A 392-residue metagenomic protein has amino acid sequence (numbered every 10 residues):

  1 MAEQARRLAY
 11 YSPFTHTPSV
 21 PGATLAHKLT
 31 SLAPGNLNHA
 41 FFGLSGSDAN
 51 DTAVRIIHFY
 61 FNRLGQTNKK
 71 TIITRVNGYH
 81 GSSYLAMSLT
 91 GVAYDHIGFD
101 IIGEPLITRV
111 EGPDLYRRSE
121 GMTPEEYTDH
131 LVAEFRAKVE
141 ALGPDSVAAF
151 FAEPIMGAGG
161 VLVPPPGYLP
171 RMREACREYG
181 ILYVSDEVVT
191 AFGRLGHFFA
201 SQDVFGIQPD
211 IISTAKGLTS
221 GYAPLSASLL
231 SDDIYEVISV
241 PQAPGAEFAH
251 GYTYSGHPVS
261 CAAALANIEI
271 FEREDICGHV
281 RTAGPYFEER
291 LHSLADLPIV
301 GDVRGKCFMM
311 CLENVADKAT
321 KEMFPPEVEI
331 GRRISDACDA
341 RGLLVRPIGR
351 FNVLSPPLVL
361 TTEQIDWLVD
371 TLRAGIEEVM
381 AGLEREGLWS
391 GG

Functional and structural regions predicted by a protein language model:
M1-G392: Conserved N-terminal phosphate-binding loop of PLP-dependent enzymes in the Aspartate aminotransferase
